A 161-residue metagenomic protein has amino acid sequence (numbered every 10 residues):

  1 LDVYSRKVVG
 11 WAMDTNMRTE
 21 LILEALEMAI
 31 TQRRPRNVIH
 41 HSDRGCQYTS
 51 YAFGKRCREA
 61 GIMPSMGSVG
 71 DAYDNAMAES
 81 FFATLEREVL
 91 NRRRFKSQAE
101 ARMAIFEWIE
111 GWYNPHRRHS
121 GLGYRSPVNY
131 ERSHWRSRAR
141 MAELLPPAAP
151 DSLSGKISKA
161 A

Functional and structural regions predicted by a protein language model:
L1-A161: Charged DNA-binding/catalytic regions of mobile-element recombinases
